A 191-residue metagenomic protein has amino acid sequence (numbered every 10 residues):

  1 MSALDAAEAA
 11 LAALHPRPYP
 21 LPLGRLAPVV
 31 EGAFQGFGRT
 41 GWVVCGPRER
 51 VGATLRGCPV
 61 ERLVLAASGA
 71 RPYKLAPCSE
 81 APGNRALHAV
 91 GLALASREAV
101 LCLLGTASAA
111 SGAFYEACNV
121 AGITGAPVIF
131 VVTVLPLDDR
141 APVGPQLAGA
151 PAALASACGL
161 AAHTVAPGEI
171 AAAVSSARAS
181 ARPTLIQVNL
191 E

Functional and structural regions predicted by a protein language model:
M1-L23: Cofactor-/ligand-binding subdomain signature composed of acidic, glycine-rich, tryptophan-containing flexible loops
S2, P28, E116, G168-A172: Generic recognition of stable, solvent-exposed alpha-helical segments in well-folded globular domains
A7-L11, A33-F34, C118, V174-A177: A generic alpha-helix structural signal
A10-L11, A66-G69, I129-V131: Short amphipathic alpha-helical segments, especially helix-boundary/capping motifs
P16-G125, P145-G159: Cofactor-binding active-site loop characterized by glycine-rich and histidine/acidic residues
V128-E191: Thiamine diphosphate
